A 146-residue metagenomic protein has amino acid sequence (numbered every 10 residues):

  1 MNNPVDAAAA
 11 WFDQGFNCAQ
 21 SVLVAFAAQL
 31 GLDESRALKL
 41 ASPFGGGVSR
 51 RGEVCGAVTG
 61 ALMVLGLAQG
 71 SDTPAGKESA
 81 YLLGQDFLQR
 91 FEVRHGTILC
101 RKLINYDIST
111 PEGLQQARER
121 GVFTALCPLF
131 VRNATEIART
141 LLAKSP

Functional and structural regions predicted by a protein language model:
P4-L30: Active-site-proximal helix-loop elements at catalytic-domain edges
D6-D13, F44-G52, E119-T124: A short glycine/serine-rich beta->alpha loop
C18, C55, C100: Short cysteine clusters
V24-A28, M63-G70, E136-T140: Short glycine/serine- and small hydrophobic-enriched flexible loop segments
A25-P43, Y106-P111: Acidic-glycine-rich active-site phosphate/pyrophosphate-binding loop
L30-L40, L65-G84: Phosphate-handling active-site elements
F44-L67: Glycine/serine-rich anion-binding loops at beta->alpha junctions that coordinate negatively charged ligand groups
Q85-P146: C-terminal binding/interaction regions
